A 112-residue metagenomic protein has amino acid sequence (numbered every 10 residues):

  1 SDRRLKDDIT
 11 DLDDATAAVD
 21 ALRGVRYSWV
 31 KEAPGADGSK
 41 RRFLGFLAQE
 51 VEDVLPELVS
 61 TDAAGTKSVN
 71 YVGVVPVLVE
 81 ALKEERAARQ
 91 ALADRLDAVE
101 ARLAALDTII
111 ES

Functional and structural regions predicted by a protein language model:
S1-Y71, E85-S112: C-terminal intramolecular chaperone/autoprocessing and neck/assembly modules of extracellular spikes and adhesins
